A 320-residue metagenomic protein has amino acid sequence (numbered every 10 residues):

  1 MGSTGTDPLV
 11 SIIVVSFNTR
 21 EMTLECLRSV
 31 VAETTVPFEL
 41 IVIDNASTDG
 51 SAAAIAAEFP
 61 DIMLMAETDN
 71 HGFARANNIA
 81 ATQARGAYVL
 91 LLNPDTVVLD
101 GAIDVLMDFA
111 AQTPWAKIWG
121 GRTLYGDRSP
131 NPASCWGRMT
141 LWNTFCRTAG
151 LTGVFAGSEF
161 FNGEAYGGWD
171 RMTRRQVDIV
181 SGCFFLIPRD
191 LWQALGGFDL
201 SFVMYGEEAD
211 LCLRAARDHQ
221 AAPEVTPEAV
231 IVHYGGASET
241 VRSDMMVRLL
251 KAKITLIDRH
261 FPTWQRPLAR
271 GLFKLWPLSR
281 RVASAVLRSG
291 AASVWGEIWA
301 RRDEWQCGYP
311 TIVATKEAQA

Functional and structural regions predicted by a protein language model:
R28-P37: Short, acidic, metal-binding catalytic loop of nucleotide-sugar glycosyltransferases
S29, D44-A53, D69, L99: A conserved acidic beta->alpha catalytic loop
A66-A84: Glycine-rich, basic loop-to-helix element that forms the pyrophosphate-binding segment of sugar-nucleotide handling
V89: Short aromatic/hydrophobic "clamp" motif used to bind/position activated sugar donors
D100-S134: Conserved donor NDP-sugar-binding/catalytic core segment of glycosyltransferases
R138-V177: Short, flexible, basic/aromatic active-site loop/helix in glycosyltransferases
D170-G197, S201-V230: A short, conserved alpha-helix in the catalytic core of glycosyltransferases
D244-A252, T263-A320: Non-catalytic, C-terminal membrane-associated alpha-helical segments of glycosyltransferases
